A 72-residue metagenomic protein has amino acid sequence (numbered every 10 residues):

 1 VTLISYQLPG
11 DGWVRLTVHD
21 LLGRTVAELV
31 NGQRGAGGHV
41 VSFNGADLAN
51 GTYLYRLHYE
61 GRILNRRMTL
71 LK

Functional and structural regions predicted by a protein language model:
V1-V18, V40-F43, R62: Glycine-centered coil/turn sites that cap beta-strands in beta-rich domains
I4, E28, Q33-A36, S42 (+1 more regions): C-terminal tail/sorting-segment detector
G10-D11, R24-T25, R34-G35: A generic short-segment signal for beta-strand/edge and adjacent turn/coil regions
H19-V26, Y53: Short, glycine-anchored, charge-dense loop/turn motifs used at functional sites
